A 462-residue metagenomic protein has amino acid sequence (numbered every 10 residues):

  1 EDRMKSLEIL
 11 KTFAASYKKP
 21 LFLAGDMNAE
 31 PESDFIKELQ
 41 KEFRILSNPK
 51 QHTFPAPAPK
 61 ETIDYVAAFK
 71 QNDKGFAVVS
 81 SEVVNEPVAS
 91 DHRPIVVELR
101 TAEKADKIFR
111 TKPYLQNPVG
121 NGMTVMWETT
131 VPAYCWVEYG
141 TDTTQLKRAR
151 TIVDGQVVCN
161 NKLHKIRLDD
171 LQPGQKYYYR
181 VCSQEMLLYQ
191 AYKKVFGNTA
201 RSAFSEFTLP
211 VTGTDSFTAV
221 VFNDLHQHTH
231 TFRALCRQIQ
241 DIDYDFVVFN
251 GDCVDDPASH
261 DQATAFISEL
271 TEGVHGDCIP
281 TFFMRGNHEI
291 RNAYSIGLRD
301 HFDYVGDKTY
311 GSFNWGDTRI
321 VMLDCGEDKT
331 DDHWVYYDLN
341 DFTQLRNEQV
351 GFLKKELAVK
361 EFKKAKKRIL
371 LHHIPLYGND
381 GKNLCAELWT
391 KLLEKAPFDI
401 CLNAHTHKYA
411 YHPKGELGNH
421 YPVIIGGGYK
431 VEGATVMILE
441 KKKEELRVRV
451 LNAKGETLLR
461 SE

Functional and structural regions predicted by a protein language model:
E1, S216-H226, D317-E327, I369-H373 (+1 more regions): Active-site-proximal beta-strand elements of phosphoester/diester hydrolases
E1-D106, L187-Q190, T212, L353: Active-site regions of metal-assisted phosphoester/phosphodiester hydrolases, unifying DNase/endonuclease modules
D2-Q40, A133-C135, I242-F246, G273-P280 (+2 more regions): His/acidic metal-ligating clusters that form di-metal
M27-D34, T53-E61, Q227-R233, D255-S259 (+5 more regions): Active-site environment of divalent metal-dependent phosphoester hydrolases
I36-A68, H164, D380-E444: Conserved beta-sheet core of the metallophosphoesterase superfamily
N72, S90-R93, E98-V221, Q240-I242 (+1 more regions): Acidic, histidine-bearing metal-coordination/catalytic regions of metal-dependent phosphoesterases
C182-E206, D261-A358, L388-P397, A410-Y429 (+1 more regions): Extended active-site neighborhood of metal-dependent phosphoesterases/phosphodiesterases
D215-A293: Conserved, compact domain cores that house catalytic/ligand-binding motifs in diverse enzymes and effector modules
